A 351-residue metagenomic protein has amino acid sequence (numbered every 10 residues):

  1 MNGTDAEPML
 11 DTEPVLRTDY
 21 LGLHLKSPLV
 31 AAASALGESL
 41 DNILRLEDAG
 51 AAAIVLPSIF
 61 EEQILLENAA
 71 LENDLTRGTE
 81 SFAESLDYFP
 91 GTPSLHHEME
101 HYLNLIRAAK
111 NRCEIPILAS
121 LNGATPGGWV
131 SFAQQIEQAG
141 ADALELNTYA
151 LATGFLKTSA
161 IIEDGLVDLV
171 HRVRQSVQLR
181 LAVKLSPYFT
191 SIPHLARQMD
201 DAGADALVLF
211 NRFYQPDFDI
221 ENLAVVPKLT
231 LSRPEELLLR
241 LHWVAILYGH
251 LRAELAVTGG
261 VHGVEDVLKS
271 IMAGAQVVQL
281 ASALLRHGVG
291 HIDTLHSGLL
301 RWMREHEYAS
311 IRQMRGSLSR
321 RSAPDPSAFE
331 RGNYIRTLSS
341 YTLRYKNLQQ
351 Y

Functional and structural regions predicted by a protein language model:
M1-L10, S232-R252, V264-Y351: Alpha/beta catalytic cores of nucleotide-metabolism and tRNA/nucleoside-modifying enzymes
N2-V30, Y102-K110: N-terminal amphipathic alpha-helix/helix-capping segment at the start of soluble metabolic enzymes
D11-Y20, I59, V226, L280: Residue-level signal for pocket-adjacent positions within structured domains
T18, V30, I115, A253-A256 (+1 more regions): Short glycine- and Lys/Arg-enriched binding-loop motifs that mark or flank ligand-binding interfaces
L23-A32, Y88-T92, R180-A182: Short, basic, glycine/proline-bearing loop/turn elements
A33-G37: Glycine-rich phosphate/pyrophosphate-binding beta-alpha loops
L40-E61, L65-E80, H97-L118, N122-V257 (+2 more regions): Alpha/beta enzyme core
E84-P93, T230: Short glycine/proline- and acidic residue-enriched helix-loop micro-motifs that form flexible lids or anion-recognition
